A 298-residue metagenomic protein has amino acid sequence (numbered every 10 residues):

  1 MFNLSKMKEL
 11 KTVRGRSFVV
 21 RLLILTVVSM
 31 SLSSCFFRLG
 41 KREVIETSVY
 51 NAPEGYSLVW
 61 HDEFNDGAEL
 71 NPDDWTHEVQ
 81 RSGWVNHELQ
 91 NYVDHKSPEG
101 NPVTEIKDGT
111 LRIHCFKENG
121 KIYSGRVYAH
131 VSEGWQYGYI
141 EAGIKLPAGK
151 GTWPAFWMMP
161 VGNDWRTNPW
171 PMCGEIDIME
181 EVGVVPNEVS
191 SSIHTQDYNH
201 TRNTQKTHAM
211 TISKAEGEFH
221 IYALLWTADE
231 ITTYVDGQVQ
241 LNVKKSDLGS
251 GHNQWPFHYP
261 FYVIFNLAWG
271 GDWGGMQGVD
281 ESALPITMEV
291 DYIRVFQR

Functional and structural regions predicted by a protein language model:
M1-R16: N-terminal secretory signal peptides that target proteins for export/translocation
L4, V20, R38-L39: Generic detector of N-terminal low-structure segments
R14, L32-S33: N-terminal leader/targeting signatures
G15-S17, L22, N91, K96: Positively charged, low-complexity intrinsically disordered regions
R21-S31: Bacterial N-terminal signal peptides
F36-R298: GH16 jelly-roll
